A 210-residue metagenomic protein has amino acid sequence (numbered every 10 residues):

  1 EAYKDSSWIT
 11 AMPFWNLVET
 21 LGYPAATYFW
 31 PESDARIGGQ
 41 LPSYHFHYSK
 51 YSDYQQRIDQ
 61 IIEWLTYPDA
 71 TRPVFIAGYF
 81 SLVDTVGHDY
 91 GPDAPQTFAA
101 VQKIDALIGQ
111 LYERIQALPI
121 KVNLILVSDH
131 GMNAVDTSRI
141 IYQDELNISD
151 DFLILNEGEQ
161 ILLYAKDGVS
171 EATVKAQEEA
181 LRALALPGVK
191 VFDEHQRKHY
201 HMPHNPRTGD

Functional and structural regions predicted by a protein language model:
E1-G91: His/Asp/Glu-rich, glycine-adjacent segments that coordinate divalent cations and/or stabilize oxyanion chemistry on
Y3-T10, S49, D53, Q96-K103 (+3 more regions): Extracytoplasmic/periplasmic, Sec-exported soluble proteins
T20-A26, A70-I76, P119-N123, A185-G188 (+1 more regions): Loop/turn elements at helix/coil->beta-strand transitions in domains of secreted/extracellular proteins
L41, F80-V86, K121, L126-Y142: Active-site-proximal loop/short-helix segments that contain or immediately flank catalytic acid/base residue(s)
S52-T66, V83-L124: A long, amphipathic alpha-helix that forms part of the scaffold/cap immediately adjacent to metal-dependent active
S128-L162: Histidine-centered active-site microenvironments of extracellular/periplasmic hydrolases and transferases
L155-D210: Active-site neighborhoods of enzymes that stabilize oxyanions during catalysis
